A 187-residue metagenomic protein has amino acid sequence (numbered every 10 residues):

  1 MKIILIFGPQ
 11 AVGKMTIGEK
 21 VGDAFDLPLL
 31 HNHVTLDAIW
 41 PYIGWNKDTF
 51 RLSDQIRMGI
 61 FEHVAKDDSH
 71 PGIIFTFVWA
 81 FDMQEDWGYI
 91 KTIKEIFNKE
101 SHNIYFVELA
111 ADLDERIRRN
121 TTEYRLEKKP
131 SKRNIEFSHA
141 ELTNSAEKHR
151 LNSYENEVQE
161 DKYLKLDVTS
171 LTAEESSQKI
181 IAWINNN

Functional and structural regions predicted by a protein language model:
I6: Hydrophobic anchor at the beta1->P-loop junction of P-loop NTPases
Q10: The conserved Walker
K14: Conserved lysine of the Walker
E19-A65: Conserved substrate/cofactor phosphate-moiety recognition/catalytic segment in nucleotide-dependent phosphotransferases
L52-E108: Glycine-rich phosphate-binding loop used to anchor ATP phosphates in small-molecule kinases, encompassing both
R57, F61, A173-I181: Short, amphipathic alpha-helical "lid/cap" segments that border enzyme active or binding sites
N98-N120, L166: Conserved phosphate-donor/acceptor-positioning beta-strand/loop module used by diverse small-molecule
T122, L126-E175: Small-molecule kinase domains that catalyze NTP-dependent phosphoryl transfer to phosphate-bearing small molecules
